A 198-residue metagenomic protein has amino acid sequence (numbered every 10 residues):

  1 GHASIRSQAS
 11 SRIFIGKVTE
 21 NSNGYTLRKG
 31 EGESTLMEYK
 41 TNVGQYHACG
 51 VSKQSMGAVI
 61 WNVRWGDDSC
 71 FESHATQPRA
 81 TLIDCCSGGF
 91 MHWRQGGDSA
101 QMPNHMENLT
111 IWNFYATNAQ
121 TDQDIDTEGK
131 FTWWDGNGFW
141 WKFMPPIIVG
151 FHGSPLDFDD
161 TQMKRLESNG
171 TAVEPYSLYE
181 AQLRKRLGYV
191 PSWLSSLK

Functional and structural regions predicted by a protein language model:
G1, A9-G24, E31-Y46, K53-S69 (+3 more regions): Right-handed parallel beta-helix
Y25-G44, E128-K130, N137-W140, N169-G170: Intrinsically disordered, low-complexity coil segments
W61-R64, D68, R79, D84-K198: Catalytic domains of carbohydrate-active enzymes that cleave complex glycans
